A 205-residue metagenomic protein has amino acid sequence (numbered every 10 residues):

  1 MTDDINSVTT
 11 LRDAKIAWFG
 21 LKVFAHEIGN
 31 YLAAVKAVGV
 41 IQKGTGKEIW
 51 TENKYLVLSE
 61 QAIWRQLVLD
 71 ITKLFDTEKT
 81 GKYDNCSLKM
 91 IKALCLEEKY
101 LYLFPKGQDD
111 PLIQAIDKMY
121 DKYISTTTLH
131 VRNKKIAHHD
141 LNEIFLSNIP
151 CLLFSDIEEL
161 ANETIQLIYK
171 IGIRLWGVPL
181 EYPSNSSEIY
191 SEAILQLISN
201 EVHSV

Functional and structural regions predicted by a protein language model:
M1-Y123, I149-V205: Amphipathic alpha-helical interface segments
D117-F145: Histidine-centered, metal-coordinating catalytic motifs and their short helical/loop contexts
